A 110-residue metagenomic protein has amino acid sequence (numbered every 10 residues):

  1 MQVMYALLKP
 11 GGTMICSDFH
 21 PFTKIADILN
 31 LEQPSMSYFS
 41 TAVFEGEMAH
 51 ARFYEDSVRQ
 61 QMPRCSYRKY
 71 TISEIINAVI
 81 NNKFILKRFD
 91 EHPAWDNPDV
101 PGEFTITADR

Functional and structural regions predicted by a protein language model:
M1-M4, Y67-R68, W95: Bulky hydrophobic/aromatic packing residues
M1-T13: A short glycine-rich, Lys/Arg-flanked "PGG" loop and its adjoining helix->strand segment in the class I
A6-L7, Q61, I85: Acidic/proline-rich low-complexity IDRs
M14-I15, L86: A short hydrophobic/small-residue beta-strand
I15-N77: SAM-dependent methyltransferase
E74-R110: C-terminal lobe and adjacent flexible extensions of AdoMet/dcAdoMet transferase-like proteins
